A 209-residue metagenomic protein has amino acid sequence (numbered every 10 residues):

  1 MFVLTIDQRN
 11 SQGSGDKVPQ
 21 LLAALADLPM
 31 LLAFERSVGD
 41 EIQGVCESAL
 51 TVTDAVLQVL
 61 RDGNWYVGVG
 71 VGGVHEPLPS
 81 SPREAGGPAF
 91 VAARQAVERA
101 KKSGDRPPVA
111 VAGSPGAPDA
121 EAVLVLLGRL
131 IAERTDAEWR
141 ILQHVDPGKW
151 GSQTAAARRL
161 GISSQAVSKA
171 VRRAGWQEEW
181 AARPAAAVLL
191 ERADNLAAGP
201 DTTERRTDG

Functional and structural regions predicted by a protein language model:
M1-E98: DNA-contacting interfaces and partner/effector-binding or oligomerization modules in DNA-centric proteins
P77-E84, K101-V125: Flexible, glycine/charge-rich interdomain/linker segments that couple and regulate nucleotide signaling catalytic cores
P118-W139, L190-P200: Short, Lys/Arg-enriched anionic-surface-contact patches
A132, G175-A182: C-terminal flanking helix
E138-V145, A156: Short alpha-helical "packing" element that flanks the helix-turn-helix/winged-helix DNA-binding module
S152-L160, V167: Short alpha-helical "recognition helix" segments of helix-turn-helix
S168-K169, R173: Key DNA-contacting residues within the recognition helix of helix-turn-helix
W180-G209: Intrinsically disordered, low-complexity basic tails/linkers immediately adjacent to helix-turn-helix/homeobox/MYB/SANT
